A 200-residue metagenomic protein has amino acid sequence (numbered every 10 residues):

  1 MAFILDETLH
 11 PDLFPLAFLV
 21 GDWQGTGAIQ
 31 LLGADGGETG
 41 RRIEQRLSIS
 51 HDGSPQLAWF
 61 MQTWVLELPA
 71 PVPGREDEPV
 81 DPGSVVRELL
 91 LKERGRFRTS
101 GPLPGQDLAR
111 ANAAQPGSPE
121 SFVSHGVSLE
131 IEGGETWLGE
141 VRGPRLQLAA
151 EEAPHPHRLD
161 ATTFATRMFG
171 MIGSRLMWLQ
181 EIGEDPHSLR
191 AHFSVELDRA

Functional and structural regions predicted by a protein language model:
M1-V86, G173-S174, E184-A200: Amphipathic/hydrophobic helical signal segments and adjacent flexible N-terminal regions that mediate secretion
L19, L91-E93, A165, F193: Hydrophobic core residues within well-ordered beta-strands of beta-rich domains
G27, A150-E152, Q180-I182: Short, structured patches in soluble enzyme cores that scaffold and shape functional sites
A34-R46, S50-H157: Central antiparallel beta-sheet cores of small beta-barrel/beta-sandwich binding domains
G95-R98, R167, V195-D198: Conserved hydrophobic/aromatic positions in well-ordered beta-strands
P156-D160, T166-I172, P186-H187: Exposed beta-sheet edge/beta-hairpin loop segments within beta-rich domains
A161-M168, M177, H192-S194: Mature extracytoplasmic or otherwise solvent-exposed domains
